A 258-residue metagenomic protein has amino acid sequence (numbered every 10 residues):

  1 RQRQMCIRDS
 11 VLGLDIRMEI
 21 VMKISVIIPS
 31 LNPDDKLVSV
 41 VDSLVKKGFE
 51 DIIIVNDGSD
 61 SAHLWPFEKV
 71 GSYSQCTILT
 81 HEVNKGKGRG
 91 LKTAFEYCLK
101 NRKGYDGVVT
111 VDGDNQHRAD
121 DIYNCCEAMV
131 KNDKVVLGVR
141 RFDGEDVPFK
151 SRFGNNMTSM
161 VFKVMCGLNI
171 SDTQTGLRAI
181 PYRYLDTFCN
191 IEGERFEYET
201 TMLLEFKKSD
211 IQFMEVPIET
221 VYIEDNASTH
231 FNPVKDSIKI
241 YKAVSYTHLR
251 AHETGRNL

Functional and structural regions predicted by a protein language model:
R1-S10, H248-L258: Single conserved hydrophobic/aromatic residue that forms the stacking wall/gate of nucleotide- or nucleobase-binding
E19, D35, I191-R256: Hydrophobic helical membrane-anchoring modules
N32-K46: Short, well-formed alpha-helical segments that are part of the catalytic scaffolds of diverse glycosyltransferases
P33-K36, S59, R118: Donor nucleotide-sugar binding loop of glycosyltransferases
E50-S59, L79-H81: Short beta-strand/loop segment that forms part of the nucleotide-sugar
N56-W65, N115: A conserved acidic beta->alpha catalytic loop
E82-K85, R89-Y97, A119-F196, I223-F231 (+1 more regions): Acceptor/aglycone-binding surface of glycosyltransferases and processive sugar-polymer synthases
Y105-D114: Short beta-strand-to-loop acidic/aromatic patch adjacent to the donor-nucleotide binding site
